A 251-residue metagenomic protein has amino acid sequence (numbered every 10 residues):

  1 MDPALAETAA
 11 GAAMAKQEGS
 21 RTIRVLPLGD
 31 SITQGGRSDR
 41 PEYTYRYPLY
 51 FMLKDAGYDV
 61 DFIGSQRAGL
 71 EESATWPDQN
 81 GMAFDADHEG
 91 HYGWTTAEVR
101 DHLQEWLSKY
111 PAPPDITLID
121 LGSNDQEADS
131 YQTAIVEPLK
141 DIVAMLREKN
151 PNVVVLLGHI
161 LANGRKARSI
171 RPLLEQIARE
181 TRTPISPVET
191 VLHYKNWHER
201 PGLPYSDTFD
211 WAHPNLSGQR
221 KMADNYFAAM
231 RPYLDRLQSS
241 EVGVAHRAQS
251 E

Functional and structural regions predicted by a protein language model:
M1-R67, L234-E251: N-terminal secretory targeting modules
A4, D115, N152, V188 (+1 more regions): Generic low-complexity segments that are intrinsically disordered, proline-rich and/or Lys/Arg-biased
M14-G19, M52, R100-P114, A144-N150 (+1 more regions): Surface-exposed acidic, glycine-flexible loop patches that form ligand/cofactor-binding and adhesion interfaces
S20, D55-G57, N150, E180-I185: Short, well-ordered coil/turn elements that cap or connect secondary structure elements
R24-G29, T33-Q34, V60-S65, D115-L121 (+4 more regions): Structural recognition of the beta-strand scaffold that forms the well-ordered cores of secreted hydrolase catalytic
G35-T133, E137, G164-R168, P172: Conserved SGNH/GDSL esterase-like catalytic core that processes O-acyl groups on lipids and polysaccharides
T44-P48, Y131-R182, Y226-M230: Extracytoplasmic, non-cytosolic globular domains
G81-D87, L161-S250: Catalytic His-Asp segment of secreted/periplasmic serine-dependent ester chemistry enzymes
